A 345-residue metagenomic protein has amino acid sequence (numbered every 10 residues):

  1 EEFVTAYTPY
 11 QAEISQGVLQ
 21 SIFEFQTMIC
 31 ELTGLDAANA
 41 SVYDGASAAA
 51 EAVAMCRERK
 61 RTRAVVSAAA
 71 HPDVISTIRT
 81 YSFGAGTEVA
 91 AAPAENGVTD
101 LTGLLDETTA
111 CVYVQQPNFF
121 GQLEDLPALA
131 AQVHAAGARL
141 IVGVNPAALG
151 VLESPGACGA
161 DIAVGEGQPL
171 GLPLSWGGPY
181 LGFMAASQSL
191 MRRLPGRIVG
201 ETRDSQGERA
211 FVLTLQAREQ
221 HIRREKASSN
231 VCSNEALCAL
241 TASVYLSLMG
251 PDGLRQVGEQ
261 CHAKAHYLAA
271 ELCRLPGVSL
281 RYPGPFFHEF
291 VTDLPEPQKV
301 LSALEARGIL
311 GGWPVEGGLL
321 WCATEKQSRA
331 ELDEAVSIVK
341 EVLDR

Functional and structural regions predicted by a protein language model:
E1-A12, C30-G34, K60-R61, S82-V89 (+4 more regions): Gly-rich Lys/Arg/Thr-decorated short loops/hinges at beta-loop-alpha junctions or inter-strand turns that position
E1-A48: Conserved N-terminal alpha-helix of the aminotransferase class I/II PLP-enzyme fold
T27, R274, Q298-K299, A303-A306 (+1 more regions): PLP-dependent enzyme catalytic core of the Aspartate aminotransferase-like
A38-N39, P276-L280, I309-P314: A short linear hydrophobic-aromatic micro-motif
S47-E208, G277, V291-L294, Q298-S302 (+2 more regions): Conserved PLP-enzyme active-site core in the AAT-like
V65, Q260, L268, R307-P314 (+1 more regions): Membrane-embedded transmembrane-helix bundle of lipid-linked glycan/lipid transferases
L170-P276, L280-P283: Active-site C-terminal subdomain of aminotransferase-like
F286: Conserved functional hotspot residues or short segments at active or partner-binding sites across diverse domains
